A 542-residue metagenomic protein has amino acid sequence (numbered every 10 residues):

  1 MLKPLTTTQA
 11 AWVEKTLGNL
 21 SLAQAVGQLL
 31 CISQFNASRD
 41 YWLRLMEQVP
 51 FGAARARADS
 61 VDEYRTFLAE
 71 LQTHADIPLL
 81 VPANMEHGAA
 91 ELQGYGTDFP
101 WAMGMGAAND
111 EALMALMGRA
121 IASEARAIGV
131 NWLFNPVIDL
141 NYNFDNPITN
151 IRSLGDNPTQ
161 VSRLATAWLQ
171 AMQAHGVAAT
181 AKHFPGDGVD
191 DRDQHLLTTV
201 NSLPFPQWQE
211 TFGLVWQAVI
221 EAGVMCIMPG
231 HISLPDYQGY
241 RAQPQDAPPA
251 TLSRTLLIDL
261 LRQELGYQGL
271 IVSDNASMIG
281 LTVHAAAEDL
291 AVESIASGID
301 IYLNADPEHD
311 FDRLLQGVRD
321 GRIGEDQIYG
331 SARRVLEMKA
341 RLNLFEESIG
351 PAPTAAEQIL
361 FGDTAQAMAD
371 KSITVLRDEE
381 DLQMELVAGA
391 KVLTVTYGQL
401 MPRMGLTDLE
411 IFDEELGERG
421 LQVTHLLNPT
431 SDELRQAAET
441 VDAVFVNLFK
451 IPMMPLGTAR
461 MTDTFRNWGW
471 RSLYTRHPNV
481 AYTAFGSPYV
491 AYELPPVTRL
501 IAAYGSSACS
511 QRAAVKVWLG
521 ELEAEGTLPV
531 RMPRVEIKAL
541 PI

Functional and structural regions predicted by a protein language model:
M1-P50, S253-R254, Q263, H284-I542: Preference for extracellular/luminal or secreted protein segments
Q28-S38, A102-L116, L197-T211, I279-A285: Active-site mouth loops of central-metabolism enzymes
F35-Q48, L113-I121, A125, W208-A218 (+1 more regions): Short, acidic/polar
E47-S60: A short aromatic-anchored loop/beta-hairpin motif
A53-R55, L133-F134, T180, M228 (+2 more regions): Conserved beta-strand positions in the central sheet of alpha/beta enzyme cores
V61-P78, E111-A127, R333: Active-site-adjacent structural elements in enzyme catalytic domains
D62-L79, A83, A89-E91, D156-D306 (+1 more regions): Second-shell residues forming the walls of enzyme active-site clefts
L79-H87, F134, S331, N479-G486: Short beta-strand elements of ligand-binding domains
